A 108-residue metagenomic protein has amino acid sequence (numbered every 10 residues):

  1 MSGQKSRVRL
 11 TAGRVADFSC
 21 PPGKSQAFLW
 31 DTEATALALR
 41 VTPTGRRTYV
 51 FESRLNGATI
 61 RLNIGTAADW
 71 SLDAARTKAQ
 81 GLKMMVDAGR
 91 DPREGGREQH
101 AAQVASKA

Functional and structural regions predicted by a protein language model:
M1-A108: Basic/aromatic DNA-contact patch characteristic of tyrosine site-specific recombinases
